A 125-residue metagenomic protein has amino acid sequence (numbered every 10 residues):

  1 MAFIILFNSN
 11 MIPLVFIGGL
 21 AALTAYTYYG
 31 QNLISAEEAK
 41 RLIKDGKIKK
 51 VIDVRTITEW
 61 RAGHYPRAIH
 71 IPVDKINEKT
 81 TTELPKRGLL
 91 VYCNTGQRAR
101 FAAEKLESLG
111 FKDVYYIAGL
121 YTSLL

Functional and structural regions predicted by a protein language model:
A2-K49, I57-G88, Q97-L125: Rhodanese-like catalytic fold shared by cysteine-dependent sulfurtransferases and DSP/PTP-type phosphatases
Y92-C93: Short, surface-exposed ligand- or partner-binding patches at beta-edge/loop junctions that are enriched in aromatics
